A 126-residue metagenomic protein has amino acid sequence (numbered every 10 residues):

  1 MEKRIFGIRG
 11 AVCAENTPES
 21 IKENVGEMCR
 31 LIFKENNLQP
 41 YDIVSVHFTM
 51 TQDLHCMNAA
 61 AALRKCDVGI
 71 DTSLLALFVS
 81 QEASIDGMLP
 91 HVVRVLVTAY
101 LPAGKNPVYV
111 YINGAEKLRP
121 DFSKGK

Functional and structural regions predicted by a protein language model:
M1-K126: Terminal domain-initiation and capping elements
